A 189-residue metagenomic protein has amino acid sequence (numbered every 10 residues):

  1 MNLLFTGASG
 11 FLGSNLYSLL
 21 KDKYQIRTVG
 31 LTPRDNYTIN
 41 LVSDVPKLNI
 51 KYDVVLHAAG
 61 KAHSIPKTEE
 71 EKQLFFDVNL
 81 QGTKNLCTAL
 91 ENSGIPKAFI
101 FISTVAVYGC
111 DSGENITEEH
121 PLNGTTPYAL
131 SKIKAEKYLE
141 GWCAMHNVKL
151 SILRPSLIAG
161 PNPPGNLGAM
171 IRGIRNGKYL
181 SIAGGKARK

Functional and structural regions predicted by a protein language model:
L3-K23: N-terminal Rossmann NAD(P)H-binding glycine-rich loop of SDR-like oxidoreductase domains
T28-P46: Adenosine-cofactor binding site in Rossmann-like domains, unifying the SAM/SAH pocket of S-adenosylmethionine-dependent
V42-V78, N85, N92: NAD(P)H-binding glycine-rich loop region in Rossmannoid oxidoreductase-like domains and their noncatalytic homologs
L74-G82, L122, T126, L130-S131: Glycine-rich NAD(P)-binding loop of the Rossmann-fold in SDR/ketoreductase-type enzymes
K84-P127: Conserved Rossmann-fold NAD(P)-dependent oxidoreductase catalytic core, especially the SDR/UDP-sugar
T125-S151: Active-site Tyr-X1-5-Lys
C143-I152, S156-K189: NAD(P)-dependent short-chain dehydrogenase/reductase
